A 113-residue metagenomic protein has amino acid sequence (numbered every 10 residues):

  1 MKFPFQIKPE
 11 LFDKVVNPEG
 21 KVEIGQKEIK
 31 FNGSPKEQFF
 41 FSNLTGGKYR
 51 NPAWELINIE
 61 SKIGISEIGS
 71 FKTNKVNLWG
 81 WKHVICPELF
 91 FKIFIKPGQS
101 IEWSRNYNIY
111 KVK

Functional and structural regions predicted by a protein language model:
M1-N17, K111-K113: Acidic (Asp/Glu-rich), glycine- and aromatic
L11-V15, E19-I24, N32: Conserved functional micro-motifs across diverse proteins
I24-K113: Beta-strand-rich recognition/accessory modules
